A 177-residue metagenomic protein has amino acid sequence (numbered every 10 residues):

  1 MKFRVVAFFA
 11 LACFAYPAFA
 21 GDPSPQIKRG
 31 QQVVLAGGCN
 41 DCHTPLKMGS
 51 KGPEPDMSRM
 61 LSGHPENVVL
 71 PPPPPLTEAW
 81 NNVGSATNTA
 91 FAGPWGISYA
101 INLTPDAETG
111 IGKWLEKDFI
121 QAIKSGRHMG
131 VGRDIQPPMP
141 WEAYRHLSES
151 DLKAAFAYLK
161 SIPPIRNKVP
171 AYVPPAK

Functional and structural regions predicted by a protein language model:
M1-V5: Positively charged n-region of N-terminal signal peptides that target proteins for export
V6-A15: Bacterial N-terminal signal peptides
A18-L35, K47-P53, V69-P72, T109: Electrostatic cytochrome c docking/interface patches
G30, A36-L46, F119, A155 (+1 more regions): The canonical Cys-X-X-Cys-His
D41-T44, V131-Q136, R166-V173: Surface-exposed patches in mature extracellular/periplasmic domains of secreted proteins
T44-N67, V173-A176: Acidic helix-start/capping segments at beta-turn-to-alpha-helix junctions
R59-D118, E142-L152: Electron-transfer interface patches adjacent to heme c in soluble/periplasmic c-type cytochromes and di-/multiheme
K113-M129, W141-P170: C-terminal capping alpha-helices of c-type cytochrome domains
